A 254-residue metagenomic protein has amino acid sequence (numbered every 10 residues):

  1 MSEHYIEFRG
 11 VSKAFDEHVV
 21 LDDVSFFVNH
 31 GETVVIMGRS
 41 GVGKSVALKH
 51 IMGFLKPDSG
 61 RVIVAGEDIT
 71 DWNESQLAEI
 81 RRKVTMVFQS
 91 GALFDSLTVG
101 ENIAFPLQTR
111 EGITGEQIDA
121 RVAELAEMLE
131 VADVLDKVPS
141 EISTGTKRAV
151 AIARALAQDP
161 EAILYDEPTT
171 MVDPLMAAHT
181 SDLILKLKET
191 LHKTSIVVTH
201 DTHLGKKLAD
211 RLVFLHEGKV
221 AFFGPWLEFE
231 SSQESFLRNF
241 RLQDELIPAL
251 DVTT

Functional and structural regions predicted by a protein language model:
M52: Helix-to-loop junction immediately C-terminal to a conserved catalytic motif
D68, E116-D133: Conserved ABC ATPase "signature" region
L97-F105: Short coil-to-helix segment of the ABC ATPase nucleotide-binding domain corresponding to the Q-loop/switch region
V138-I142, T146: Conserved ABC ATPase signature
D159: Conserved catalytic motifs of ABC-family nucleotide-binding domains
I163-D166: Catalytic Walker B motif of ABC-type/P-loop ATPase nucleotide-binding domains
L227-T254: C-terminal boundary and immediately downstream tail of ABC-type ATPase nucleotide-binding domains
